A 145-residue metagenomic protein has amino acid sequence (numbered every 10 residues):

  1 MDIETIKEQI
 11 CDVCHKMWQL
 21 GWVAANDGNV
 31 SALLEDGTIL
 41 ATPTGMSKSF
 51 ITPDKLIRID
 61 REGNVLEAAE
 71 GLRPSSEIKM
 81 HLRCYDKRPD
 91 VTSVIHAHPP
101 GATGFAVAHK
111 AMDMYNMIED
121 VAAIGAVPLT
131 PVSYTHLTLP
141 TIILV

Functional and structural regions predicted by a protein language model:
E4-I95, A102: An anion-binding catalytic pocket shared by soluble metabolic enzymes
T38, T141-I142: A very general structural signal that marks isolated residues within well-ordered alpha-helical segments
S75, N116-M117, T138: Secondary-structure junction/capping motif
P100-Y134: Class I SAM-dependent methyltransferase SAM-binding "motif I" and its flanking Rossmann-like core
T135-T141: Conserved small/polar residues in nucleotide/adenosyl-binding loops
